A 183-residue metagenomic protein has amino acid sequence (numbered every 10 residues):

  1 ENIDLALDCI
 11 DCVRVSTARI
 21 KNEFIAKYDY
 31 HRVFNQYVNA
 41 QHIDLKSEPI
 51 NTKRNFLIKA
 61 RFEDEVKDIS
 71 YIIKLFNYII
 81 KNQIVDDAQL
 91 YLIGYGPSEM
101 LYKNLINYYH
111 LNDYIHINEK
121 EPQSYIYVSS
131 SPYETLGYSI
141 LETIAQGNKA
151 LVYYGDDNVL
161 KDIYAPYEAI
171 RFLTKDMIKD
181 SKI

Functional and structural regions predicted by a protein language model:
C9-L45: Donor nucleotide-sugar binding/catalytic pocket of nucleotide-sugar-dependent glycosyltransferases
R14, S47-K67, I73-F76: Conserved donor-binding/catalytic core segment of Leloir-type glycosyltransferases
K59-R61, Q89-L101: Glycosyltransferase donor-sugar binding loop
M100-E119: Nucleotide-activated donor-binding/catalytic signature segment of Leloir-type glycosyltransferases, i.e., the conserved
P132: Aromatic "clamp/platform" in nucleotide-sugar-dependent glycosyltransferases that forms part of the donor/acceptor
L136, L141-A145, L160-K161: Short alpha-helical segment that forms part of, or immediately flanks, the ligand-binding pocket in carbohydrate-active
K149-Y154: Short hydrophobic beta-strand element within catalytic cores of glycosyltransferases and related nucleotide-activated
G155, L160-I183: Change "using UDP/GDP/dTDP sugars" to "using nucleotide sugars
